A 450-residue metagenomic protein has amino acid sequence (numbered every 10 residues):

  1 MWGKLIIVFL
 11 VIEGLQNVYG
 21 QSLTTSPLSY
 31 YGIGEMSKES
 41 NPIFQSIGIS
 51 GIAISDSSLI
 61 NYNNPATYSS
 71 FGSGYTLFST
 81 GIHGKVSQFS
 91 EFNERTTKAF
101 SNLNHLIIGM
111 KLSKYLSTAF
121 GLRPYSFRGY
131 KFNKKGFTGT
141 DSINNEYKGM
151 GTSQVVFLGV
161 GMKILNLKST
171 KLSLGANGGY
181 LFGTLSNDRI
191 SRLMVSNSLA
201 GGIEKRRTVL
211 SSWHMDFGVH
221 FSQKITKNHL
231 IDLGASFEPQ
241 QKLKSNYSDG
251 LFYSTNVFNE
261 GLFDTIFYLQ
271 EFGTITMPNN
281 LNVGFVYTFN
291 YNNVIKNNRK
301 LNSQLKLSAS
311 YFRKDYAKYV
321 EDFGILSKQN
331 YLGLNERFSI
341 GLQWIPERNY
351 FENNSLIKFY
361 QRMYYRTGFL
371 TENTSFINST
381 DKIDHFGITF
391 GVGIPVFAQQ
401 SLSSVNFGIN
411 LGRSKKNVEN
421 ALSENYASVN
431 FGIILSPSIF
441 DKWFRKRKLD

Functional and structural regions predicted by a protein language model:
M1-S26, F120: Bacterial Sec-dependent N-terminal signal peptides
Q21-D450: Subset of outer-membrane beta-barrel
